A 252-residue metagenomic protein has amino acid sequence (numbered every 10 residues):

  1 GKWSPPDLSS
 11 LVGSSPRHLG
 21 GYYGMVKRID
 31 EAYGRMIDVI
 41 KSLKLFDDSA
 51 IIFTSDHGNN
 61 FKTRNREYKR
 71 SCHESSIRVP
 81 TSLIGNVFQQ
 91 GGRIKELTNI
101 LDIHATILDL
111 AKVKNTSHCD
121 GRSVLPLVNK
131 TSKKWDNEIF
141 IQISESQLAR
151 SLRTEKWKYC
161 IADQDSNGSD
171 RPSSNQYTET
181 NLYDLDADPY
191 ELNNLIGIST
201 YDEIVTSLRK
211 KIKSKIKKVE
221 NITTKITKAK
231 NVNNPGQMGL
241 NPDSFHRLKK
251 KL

Functional and structural regions predicted by a protein language model:
G1-T98, L110-H118, G168-T180, S199-E203 (+2 more regions): Active-site-proximal cap/lid insertion segments
L8-S10, L195-L252: Long, internal low-complexity/basic segments
Y23-V26, D30-I37, K41, H104-L108 (+6 more regions): Non-transmembrane alpha-helical segments in soluble domains of secreted/periplasmic/extracellular proteins
D47-S49, G91-L152, Y201-E203, S207-K210 (+1 more regions): Polar, surface-exposed loop/tail segments that function as active-site lids or cofactor/substrate-recognition elements
A50-S55, S82-L83, E138-Q142, R153 (+1 more regions): Short beta-strand segments
G85, L152-E155, L185: Active-site beta-strand termini and strand-to-loop segments that position acidic
L148-R153, Y159-C160, D170-P172: Short, surface-exposed beta-strand/loop micro-motifs that present aromatic residues
D188: Intrinsically disordered, low-complexity polar regions and short flexible loop motifs
